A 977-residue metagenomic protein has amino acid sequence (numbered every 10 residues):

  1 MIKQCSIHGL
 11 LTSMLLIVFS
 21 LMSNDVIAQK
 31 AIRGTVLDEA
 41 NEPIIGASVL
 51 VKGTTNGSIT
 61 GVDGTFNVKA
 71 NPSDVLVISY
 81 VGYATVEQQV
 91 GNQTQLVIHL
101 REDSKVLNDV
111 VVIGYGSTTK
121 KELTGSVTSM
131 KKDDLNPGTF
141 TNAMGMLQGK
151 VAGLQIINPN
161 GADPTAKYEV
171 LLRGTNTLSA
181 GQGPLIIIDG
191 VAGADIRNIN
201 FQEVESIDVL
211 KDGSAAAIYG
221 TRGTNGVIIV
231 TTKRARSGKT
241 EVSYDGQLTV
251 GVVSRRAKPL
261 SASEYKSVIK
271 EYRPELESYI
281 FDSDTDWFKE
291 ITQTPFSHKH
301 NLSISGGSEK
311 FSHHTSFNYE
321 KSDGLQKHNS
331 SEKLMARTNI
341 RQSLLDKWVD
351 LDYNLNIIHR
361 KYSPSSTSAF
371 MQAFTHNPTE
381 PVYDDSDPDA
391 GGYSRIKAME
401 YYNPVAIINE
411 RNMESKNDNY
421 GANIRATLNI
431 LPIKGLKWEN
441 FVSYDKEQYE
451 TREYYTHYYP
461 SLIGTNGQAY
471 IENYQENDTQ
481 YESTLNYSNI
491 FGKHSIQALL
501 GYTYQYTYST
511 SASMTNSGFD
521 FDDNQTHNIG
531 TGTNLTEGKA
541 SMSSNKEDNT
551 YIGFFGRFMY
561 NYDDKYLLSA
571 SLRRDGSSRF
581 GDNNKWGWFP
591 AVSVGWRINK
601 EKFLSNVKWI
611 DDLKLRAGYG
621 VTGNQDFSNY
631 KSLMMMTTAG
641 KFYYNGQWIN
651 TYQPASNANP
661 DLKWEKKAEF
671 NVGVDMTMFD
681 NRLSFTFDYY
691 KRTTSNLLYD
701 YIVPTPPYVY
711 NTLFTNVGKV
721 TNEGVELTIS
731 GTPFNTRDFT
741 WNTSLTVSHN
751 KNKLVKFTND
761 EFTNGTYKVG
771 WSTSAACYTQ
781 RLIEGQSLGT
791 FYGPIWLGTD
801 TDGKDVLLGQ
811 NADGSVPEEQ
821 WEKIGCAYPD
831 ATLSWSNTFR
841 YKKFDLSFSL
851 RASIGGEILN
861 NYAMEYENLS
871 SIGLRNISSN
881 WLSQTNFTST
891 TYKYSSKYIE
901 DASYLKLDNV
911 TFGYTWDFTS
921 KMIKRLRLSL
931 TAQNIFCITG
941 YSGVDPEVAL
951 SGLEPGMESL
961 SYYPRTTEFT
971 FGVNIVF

Functional and structural regions predicted by a protein language model:
I2-L345, V349-D352, N356-I358, G421 (+4 more regions): Short, small/polar-rich motifs associated with maturation and membrane association, primarily at protein termini
S243-I280, S513-T515, T715, T732-A827 (+2 more regions): Conserved small-residue
V253-R255, I280-F281, T285, I291 (+8 more regions): Flexible loop and strand-edge segments within Gram-negative outer membrane beta-barrel domains
A262-S283, F370-A406, E453-A469, T510-S541 (+7 more regions): Surface-exposed loop/turn segments flanking beta-strands in extracellular/periplasmic regions
L276-S305, T456, L462-K565, Y619 (+5 more regions): Outer-membrane beta-barrel transmembrane domain signature of Gram-negative proteins, especially the mid-to-C-terminal
Y279-E320, P388-L431, T533-R557, N561 (+7 more regions): Outer-membrane beta-barrel transmembrane strand signature
E309, G324-M335, D352-I358, P364-F370 (+6 more regions): Small-side-chain secondary-structure face that scaffolds active or pore-lining regions
V405, T536, S577, R851-I935 (+1 more regions): Extracytoplasmic gating/loop element in the C-terminal half of outer-membrane beta-barrel translocons and assembly
